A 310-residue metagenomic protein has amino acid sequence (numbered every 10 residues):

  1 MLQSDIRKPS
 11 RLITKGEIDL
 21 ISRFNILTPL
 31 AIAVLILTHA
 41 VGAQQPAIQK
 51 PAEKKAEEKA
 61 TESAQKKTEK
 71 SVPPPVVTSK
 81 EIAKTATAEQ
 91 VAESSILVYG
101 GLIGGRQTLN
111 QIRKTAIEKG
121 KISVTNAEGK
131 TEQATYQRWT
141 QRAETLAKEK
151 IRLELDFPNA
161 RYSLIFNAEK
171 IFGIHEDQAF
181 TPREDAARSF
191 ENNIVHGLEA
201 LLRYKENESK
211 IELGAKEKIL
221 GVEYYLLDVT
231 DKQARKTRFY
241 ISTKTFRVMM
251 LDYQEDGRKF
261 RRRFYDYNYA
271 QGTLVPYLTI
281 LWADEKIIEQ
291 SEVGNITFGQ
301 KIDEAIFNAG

Functional and structural regions predicted by a protein language model:
D5-L30: Bacterial N-terminal signal peptides that target proteins for export
P29-H39: Bacterial N-terminal signal peptides
A43-A86, S95: Compositionally biased, proline/threonine/alanine/serine-rich low-complexity intrinsically disordered stretches
A52, V222-A309: Gly/Pro-enriched, hydrophobic low-complexity segments that function as extracytoplasmic propeptides/linkers
P75-A179: N-terminal mature ectodomain segment of secretory-pathway/periplasmic proteins
V76-V91, L97-G100, A168-R235, E255 (+2 more regions): Flexible, processing/modification-adjacent segments and terminal tails in exported/periplasmic/extracellular proteins
E118, I151-L153, I171, I211 (+3 more regions): Well-ordered beta-strand positions enriched in small/hydrophobic/aromatic, beta-favoring residues
E144-A147, A215-E223, A270-Q271: Short, ordered beta-strand-loop transition motifs
